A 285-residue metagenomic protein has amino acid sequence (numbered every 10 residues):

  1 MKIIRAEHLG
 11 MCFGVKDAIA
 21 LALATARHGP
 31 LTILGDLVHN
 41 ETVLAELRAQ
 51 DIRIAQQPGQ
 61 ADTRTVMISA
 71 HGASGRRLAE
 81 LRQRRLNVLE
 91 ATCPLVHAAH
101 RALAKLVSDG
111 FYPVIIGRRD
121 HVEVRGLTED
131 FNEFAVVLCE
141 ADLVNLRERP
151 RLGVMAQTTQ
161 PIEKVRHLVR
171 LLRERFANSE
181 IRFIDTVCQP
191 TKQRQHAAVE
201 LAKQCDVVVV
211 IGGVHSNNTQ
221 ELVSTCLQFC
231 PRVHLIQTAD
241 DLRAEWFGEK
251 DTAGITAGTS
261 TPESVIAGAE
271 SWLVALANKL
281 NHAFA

Functional and structural regions predicted by a protein language model:
M1-A285: The feature marks the mature, well-folded catalytic cores of soluble enzymes
